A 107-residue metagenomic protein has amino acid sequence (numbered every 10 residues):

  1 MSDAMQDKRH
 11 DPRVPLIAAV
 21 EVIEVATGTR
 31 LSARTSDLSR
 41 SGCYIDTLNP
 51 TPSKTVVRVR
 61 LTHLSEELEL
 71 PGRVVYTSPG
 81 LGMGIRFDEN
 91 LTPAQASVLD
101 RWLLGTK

Functional and structural regions predicted by a protein language model:
M1-K107: Structured alpha-helical
